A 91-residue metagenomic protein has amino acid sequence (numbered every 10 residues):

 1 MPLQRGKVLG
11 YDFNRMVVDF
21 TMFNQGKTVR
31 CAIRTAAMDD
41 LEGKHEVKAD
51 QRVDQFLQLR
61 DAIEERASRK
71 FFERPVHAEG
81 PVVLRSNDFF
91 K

Functional and structural regions predicted by a protein language model:
M1-K27: Short, charged/polar N-terminal "headpieces" of proteins
P2-L3, I33, K48: Short acidic/polar alpha-helix capping motifs at helix-coil junctions
K7, A36-D39, V82, N87: Flexible, active-site-adjacent loop/turn segments at secondary-structure boundaries
D19-K44: A short, structured beta-strand/loop element
K44-K91: Acidic, low-complexity intrinsically disordered segments
